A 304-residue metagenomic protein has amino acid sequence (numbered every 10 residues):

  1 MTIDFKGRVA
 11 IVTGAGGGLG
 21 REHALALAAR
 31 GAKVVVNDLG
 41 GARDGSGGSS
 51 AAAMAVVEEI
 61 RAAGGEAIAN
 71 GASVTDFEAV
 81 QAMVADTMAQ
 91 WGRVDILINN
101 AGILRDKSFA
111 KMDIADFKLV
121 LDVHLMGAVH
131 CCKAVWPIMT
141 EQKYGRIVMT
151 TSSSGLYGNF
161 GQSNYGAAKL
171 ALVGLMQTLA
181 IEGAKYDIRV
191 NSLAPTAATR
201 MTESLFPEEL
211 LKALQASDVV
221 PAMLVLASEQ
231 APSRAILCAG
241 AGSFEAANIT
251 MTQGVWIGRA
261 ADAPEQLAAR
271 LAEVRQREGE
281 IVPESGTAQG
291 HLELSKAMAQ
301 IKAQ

Functional and structural regions predicted by a protein language model:
I3-V36: Canonical Rossmann dinucleotide-binding motif of NAD(H)/NADP(H)-dependent dehydrogenases/reductases, specifically
K6, A63-E66, D86-N99, R105-S108 (+2 more regions): A glycine-rich helix->loop->beta "capping" turn within Rossmann-like NAD(P)(H)-dependent oxidoreductase domains
S50, M54, G71-A82, I114: The beta1-alpha1 cofactor-binding region of Rossmann-like NAD(H)/NADP(H)-dependent oxidoreductases
I60, S108-F109, D116-K118: Substrate-binding pocket helix/loop in short-chain dehydrogenase/reductase
C132, A168: Active-site helix of classical SDR
S152: Residue(s) in the substrate-gating loop at a strand-loop-helix junction that position the organic substrate next
S192, L210-A303: C-terminal helical subdomain
